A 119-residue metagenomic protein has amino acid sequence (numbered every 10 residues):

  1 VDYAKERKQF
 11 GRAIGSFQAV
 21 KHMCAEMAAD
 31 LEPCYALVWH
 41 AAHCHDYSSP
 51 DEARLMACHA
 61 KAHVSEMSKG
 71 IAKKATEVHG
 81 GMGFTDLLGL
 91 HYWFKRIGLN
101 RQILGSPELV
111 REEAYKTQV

Functional and structural regions predicted by a protein language model:
V1-V119: Alpha-helical interface subdomain recognition
